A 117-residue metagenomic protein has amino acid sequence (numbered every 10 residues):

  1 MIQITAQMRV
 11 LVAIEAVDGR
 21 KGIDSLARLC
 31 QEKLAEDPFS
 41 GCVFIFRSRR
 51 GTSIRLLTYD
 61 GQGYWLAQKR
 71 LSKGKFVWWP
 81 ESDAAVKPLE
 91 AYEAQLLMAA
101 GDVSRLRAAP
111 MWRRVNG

Functional and structural regions predicted by a protein language model:
M1-G117: Polybasic/polar functional segments that serve as interface/processing modules
